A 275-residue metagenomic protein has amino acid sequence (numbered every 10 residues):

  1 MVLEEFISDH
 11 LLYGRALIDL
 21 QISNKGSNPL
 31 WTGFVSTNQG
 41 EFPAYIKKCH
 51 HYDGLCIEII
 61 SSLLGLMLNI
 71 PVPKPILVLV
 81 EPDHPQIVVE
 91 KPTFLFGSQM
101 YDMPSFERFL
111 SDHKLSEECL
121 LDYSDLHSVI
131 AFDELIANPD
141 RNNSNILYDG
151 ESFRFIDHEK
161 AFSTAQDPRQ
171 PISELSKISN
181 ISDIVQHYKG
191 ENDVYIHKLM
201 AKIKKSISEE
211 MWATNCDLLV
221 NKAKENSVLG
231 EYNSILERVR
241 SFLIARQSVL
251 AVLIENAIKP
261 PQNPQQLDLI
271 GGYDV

Functional and structural regions predicted by a protein language model:
V2-E107, N138: Conserved ATP-binding subdomain of kinase catalytic cores across diverse folds
I46-H51, L115-E117, R169: Short helix/strand-bridging catalytic loops that position acidic/His residues to coordinate divalent metals and engage
H50-G54, L121-D125, L243: Aromatic-acidic/polar surface patches that form glycan- and anion
K74-L79, S128-A131, D183-G190: Short C-terminal domain-edge/linker segments immediately following a structured domain
L79, D140-L147, M200-I203: A general structural signal for short secondary-structure boundary/capping elements
F94-G97, M103-F106, L110-S111, S116-L120 (+1 more regions): An acidic, phosphate/nucleotide-engaging active-site surface
H113-D167: Conserved kinase catalytic-core segment
F153-F155, E159-V275: C-terminal catalytic region of ATP-dependent kinase domains
